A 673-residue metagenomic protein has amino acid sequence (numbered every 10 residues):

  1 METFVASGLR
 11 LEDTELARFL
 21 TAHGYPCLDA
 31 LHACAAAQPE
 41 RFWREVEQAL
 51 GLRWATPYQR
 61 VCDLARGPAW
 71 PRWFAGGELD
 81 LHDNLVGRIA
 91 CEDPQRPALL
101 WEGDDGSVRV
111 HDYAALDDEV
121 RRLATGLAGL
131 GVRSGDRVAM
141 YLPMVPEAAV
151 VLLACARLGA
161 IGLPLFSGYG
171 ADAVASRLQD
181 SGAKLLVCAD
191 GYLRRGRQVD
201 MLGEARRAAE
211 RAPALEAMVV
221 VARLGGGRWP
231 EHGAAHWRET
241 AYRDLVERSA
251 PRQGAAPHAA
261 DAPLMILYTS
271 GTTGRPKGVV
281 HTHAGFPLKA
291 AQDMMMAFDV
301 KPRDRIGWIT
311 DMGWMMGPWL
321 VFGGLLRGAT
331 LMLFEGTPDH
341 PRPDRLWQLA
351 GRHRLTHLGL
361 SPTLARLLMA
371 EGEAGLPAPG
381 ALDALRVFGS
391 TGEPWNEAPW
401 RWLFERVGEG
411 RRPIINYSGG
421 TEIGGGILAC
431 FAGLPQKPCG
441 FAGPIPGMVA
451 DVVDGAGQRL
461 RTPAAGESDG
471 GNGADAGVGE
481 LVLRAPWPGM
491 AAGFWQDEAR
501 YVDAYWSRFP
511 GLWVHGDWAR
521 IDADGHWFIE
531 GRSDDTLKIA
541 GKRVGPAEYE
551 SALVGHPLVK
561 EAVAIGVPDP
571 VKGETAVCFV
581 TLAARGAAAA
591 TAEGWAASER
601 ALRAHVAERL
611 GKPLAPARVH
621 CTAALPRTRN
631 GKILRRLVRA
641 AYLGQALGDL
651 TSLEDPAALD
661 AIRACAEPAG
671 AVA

Functional and structural regions predicted by a protein language model:
A30-C34, H82-D83, Q95, L99-L153 (+3 more regions): Conserved AMP-binding/adenylate-forming core of the ANL superfamily
Q95-P97, V219-V220, G233-Y268, R275 (+3 more regions): Conserved pre-ATP/AMP-binding loop-to-beta segment of ANL
M140, L165-G191, A205, G351 (+8 more regions): AMP-binding/adenylate-forming catalytic core of the ANL superfamily
L153, R157-D244, S361-P362: Structural core segment of the AMP-binding/adenylate-forming
A217-A222, E608-I633, Q645-V672: AMP-binding/adenylate-forming catalytic domain of the ANL superfamily
P287-R305, M315-H357, A370-G372, L376: Conserved AMP-binding/adenylation subdomain of ANL enzymes
I306, L326-A329, L355-L360, M369-P438 (+1 more regions): Gly/Ser/Thr-rich phosphate-binding loop
P444-I445, Q458-Y505, V544, L647: Conserved ATP/PPi-binding loop(s) of AMP-dependent carboxylate-activating enzymes
